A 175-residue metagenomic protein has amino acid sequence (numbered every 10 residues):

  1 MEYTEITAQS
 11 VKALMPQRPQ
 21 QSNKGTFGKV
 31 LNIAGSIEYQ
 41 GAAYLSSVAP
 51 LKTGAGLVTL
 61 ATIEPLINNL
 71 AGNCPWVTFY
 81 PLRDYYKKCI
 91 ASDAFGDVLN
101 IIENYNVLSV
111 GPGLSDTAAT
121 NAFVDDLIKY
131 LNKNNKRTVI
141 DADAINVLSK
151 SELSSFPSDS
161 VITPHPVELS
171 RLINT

Functional and structural regions predicted by a protein language model:
M1-V139, N146-V161, P166, S170-T175: Small-residue (G/A/S/T)-rich helix-start motifs and N-terminal tracts that mark the onset
